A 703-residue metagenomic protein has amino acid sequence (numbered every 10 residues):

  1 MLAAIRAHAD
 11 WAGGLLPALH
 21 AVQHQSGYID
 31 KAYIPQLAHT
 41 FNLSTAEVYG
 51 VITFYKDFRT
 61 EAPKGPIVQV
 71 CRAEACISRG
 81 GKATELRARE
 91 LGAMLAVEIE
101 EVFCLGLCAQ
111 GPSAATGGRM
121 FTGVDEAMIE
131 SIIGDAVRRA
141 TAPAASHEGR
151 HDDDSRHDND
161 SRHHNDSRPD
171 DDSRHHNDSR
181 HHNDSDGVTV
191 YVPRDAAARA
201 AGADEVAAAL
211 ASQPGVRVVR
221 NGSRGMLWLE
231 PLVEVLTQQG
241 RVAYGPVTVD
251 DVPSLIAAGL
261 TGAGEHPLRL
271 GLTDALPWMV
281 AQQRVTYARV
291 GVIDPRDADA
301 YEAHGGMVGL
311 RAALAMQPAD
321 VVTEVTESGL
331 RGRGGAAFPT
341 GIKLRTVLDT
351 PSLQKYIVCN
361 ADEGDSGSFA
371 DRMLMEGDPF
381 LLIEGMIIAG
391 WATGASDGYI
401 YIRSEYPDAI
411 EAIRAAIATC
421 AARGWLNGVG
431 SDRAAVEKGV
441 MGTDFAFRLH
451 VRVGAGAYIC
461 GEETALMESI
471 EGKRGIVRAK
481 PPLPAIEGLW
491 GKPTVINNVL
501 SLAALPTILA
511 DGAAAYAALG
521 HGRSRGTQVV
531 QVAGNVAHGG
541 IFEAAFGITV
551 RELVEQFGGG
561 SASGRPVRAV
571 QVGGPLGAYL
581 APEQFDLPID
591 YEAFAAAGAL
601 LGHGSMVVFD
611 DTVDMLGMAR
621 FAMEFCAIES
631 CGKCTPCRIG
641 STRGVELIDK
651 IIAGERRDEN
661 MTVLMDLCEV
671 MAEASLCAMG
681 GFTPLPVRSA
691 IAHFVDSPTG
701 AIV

Functional and structural regions predicted by a protein language model:
M1-D154, D178-V703: Feature of Fe-S/electron-transfer and energy-metabolism proteins that preferentially highlights extended coupling
R150-H181: Long, intrinsically disordered low-complexity tandem-repeat segments
